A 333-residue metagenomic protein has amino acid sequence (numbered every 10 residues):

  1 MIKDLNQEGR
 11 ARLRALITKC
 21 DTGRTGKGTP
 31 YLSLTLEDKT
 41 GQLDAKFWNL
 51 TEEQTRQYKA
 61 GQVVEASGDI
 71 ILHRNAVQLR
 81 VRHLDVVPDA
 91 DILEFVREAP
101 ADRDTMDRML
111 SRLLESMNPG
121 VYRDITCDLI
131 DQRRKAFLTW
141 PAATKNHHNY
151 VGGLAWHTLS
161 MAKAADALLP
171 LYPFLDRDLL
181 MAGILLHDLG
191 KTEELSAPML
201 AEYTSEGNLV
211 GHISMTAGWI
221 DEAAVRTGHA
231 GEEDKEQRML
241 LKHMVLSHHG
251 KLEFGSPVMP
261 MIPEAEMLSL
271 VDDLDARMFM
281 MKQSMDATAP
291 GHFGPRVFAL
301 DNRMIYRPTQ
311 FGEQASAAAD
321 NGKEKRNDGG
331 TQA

Functional and structural regions predicted by a protein language model:
M1-R12: OB-fold nucleic-acid-binding modules
A15, G61, M161, D272: Divalent metal-coordination and catalytic microenvironments
K19-P30, L43-V96: OB-fold single-stranded nucleic acid-binding module
S33-D38, A197: Short, acidic/hydrophobic/Gly-rich beta-strand patch recurrent on exposed beta strands that often constitutes part
A76-P141: Extended, charge-rich, solvent-exposed interface segments
Y122-A165, L186-E194: A short mid-domain helix/strand-loop element embedded in enzyme catalytic domains that forms or borders the active-site
N146, W156, A167-T288: Divalent metal-dependent catalytic cores for phosphoryl transfer on phosphate-bearing substrates
P263-A333: Acidic, carboxylate-rich catalytic segments that either coordinate divalent cations
